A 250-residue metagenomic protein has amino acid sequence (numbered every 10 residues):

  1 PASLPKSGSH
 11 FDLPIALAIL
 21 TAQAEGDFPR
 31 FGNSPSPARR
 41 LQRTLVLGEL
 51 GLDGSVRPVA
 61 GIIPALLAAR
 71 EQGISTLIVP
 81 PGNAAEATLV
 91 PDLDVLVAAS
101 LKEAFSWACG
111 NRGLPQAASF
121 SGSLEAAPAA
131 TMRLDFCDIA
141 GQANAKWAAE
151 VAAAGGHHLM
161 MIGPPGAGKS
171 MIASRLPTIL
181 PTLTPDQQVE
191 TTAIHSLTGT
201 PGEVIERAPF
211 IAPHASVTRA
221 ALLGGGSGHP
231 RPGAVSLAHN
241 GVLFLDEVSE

Functional and structural regions predicted by a protein language model:
P1-M160, P164-A167, M171: Peripheral, non-AAA+ core regions of ATP-driven protein-machinery
L41-L45, Q188, G202-I205: Interdomain boundary/hinge elements
L47, A98, L223, F244-D246: Hydrophobic residues in beta-strands of the RecA-like P-loop NTPase core, especially within AAA+ ATPase
R133, C137, I179, G225 (+1 more regions): Long C-terminal interaction/binding lobes of large macromolecular proteins
M160-G202: Walker A/P-loop
E203-G224: Inter-Walker segment of RecA-like/P-loop motor cores
H214-T218, P230-E250: Conserved AAA+/SF3 P-loop NTPase catalytic/coupling segment centered on the Walker-B
